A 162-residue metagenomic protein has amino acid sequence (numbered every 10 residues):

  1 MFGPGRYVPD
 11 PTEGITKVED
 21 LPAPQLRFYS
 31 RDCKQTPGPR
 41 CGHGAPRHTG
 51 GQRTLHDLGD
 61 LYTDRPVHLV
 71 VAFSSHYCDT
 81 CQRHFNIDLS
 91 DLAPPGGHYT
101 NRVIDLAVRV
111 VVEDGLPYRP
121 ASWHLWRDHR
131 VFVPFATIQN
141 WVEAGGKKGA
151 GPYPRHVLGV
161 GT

Functional and structural regions predicted by a protein language model:
M1-R83, I87-S90: Short, conserved DNA-binding cores of transcription-related domains
G59-G161: Short, positively charged, Gly/Tyr-enriched micro-motifs that form contact patches at catalytic or ligand/partner
